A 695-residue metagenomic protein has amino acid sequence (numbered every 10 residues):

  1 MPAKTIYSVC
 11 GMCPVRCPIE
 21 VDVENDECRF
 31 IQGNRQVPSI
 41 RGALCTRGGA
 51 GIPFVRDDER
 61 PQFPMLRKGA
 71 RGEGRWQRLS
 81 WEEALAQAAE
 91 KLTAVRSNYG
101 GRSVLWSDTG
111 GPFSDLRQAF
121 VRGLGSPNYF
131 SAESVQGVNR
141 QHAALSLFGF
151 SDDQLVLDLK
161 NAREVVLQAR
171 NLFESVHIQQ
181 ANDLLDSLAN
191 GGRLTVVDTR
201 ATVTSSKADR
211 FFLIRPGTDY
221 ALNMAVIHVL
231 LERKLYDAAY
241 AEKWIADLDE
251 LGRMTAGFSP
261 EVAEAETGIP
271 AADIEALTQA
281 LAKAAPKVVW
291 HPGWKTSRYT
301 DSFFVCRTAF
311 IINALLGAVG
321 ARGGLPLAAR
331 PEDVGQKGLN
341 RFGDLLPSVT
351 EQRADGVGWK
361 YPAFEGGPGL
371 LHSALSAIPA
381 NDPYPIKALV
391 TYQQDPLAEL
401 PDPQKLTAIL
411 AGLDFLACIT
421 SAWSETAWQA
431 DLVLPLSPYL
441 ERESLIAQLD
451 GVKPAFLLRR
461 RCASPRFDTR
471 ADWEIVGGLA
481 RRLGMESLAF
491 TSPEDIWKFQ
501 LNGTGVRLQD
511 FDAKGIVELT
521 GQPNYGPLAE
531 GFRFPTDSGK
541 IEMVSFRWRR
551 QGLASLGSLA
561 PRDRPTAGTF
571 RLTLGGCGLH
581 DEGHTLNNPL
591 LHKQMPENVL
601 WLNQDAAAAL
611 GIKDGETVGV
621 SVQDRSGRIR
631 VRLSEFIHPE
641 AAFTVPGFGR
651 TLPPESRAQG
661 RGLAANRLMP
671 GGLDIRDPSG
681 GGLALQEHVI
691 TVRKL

Functional and structural regions predicted by a protein language model:
M1-R233, V262, P270, Y392 (+3 more regions): N-terminal export/assembly segments and adjacent metallocofactor-ligating motifs of anaerobic energy-metabolism
R29, D237-A238, I274-E275, V288-W290 (+8 more regions): Acidic/polar loop patches that form or flank catalytic/metal-binding clefts of enzymes that bind anionic ligands
A70, Q168, K207-A208, G257-V262 (+2 more regions): Flexible glycine/proline-enriched surface loops and loop-helix/loop-strand junctions
A84-V104, L155-E164, M254, E275-V289 (+1 more regions): Glycine-rich phosphate/diphosphate-binding loops that line cofactor/substrate pockets in enzymes
T109-G110, K243-I245, L325-Q336, S492-T504 (+1 more regions): A glycine-rich phosphate-binding loop feature that marks nucleotide/adenosyl-phosphate handling sites
L116-V197, T204, Y220-M224, F310-W428 (+3 more regions): Extended redox/cofactor-interaction regions of prokaryotic respiratory oxidoreductases
V156, L440-P465, I475-V476, A480 (+1 more regions): Glycine/threonine-rich phosphate-binding loop and adjacent beta-strand/alpha-helix elements that clamp
C462-T520, N588-W601, D605-L695: Long, contiguous, secondary-structure-rich segments that constitute the structural scaffold of globular domains
